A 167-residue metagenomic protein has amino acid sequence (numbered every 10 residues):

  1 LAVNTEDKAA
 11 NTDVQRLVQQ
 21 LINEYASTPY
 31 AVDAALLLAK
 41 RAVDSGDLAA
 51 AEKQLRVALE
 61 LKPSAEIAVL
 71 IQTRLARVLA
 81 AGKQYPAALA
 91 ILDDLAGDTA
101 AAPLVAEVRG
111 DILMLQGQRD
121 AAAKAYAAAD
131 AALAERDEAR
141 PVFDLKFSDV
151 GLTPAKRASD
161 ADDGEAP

Functional and structural regions predicted by a protein language model:
V3, K40, R77, D111-M114 (+1 more regions): Residue-level recognition of tetratricopeptide repeat
E6-N11, A26-V32, L36-L104, Q118: Alpha-helical adaptor scaffolds
D13-Y25: Amphipathic alpha-helices of TPR/Sel1-like and other helical repeat/solenoid scaffolds
V18, L55, L92-D93, Y126 (+1 more regions): Inward-facing hydrophobic residues that define packing positions of alpha-helical scaffold repeats
D44, A81, L115, A132 (+1 more regions): Register position in tetratricopeptide repeats
G117-E138: TPR/TPR-like (Sel1-like) alpha-helical repeat modules
A139-P167: Extracytoplasmic/luminal low-complexity segments enriched in Pro/Gly and acidic/polar residues that act as flexible
